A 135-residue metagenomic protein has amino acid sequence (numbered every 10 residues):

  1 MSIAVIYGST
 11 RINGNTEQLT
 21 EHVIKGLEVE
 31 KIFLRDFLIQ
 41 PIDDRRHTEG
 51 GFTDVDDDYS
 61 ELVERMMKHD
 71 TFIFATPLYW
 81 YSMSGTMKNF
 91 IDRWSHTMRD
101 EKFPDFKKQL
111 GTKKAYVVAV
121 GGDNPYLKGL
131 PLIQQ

Functional and structural regions predicted by a protein language model:
M1-P104: N-terminal beta1-alpha1-beta2 submodule of the flavodoxin-like/Rossmannoid cofactor-binding fold
F103-Q135: Short, glycine-/small-residue-rich phosphate/pyrophosphate-handling segment
